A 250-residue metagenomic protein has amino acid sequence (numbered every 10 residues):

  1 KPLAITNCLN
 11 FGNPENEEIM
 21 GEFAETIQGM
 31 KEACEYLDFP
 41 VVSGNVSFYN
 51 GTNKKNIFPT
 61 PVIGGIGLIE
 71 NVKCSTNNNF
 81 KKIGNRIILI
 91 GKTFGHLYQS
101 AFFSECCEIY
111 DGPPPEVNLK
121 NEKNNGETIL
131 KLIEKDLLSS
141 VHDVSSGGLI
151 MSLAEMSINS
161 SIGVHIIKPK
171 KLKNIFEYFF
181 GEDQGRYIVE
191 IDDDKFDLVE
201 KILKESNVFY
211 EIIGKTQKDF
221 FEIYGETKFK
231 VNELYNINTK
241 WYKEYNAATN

Functional and structural regions predicted by a protein language model:
K1-G12, I19, E35-L37, I57-N121 (+3 more regions): Mobile "lid/hinge" segments at catalytic clefts and subdomain interfaces of large enzymes
I19-A33, L37, V42, V46-P59 (+1 more regions): Glycine-/charge-enriched secondary-structure boundary and capping motifs
N121-N124, S145: Short, contiguous, pocket-lining structural segments that sit at or immediately flank catalytic/ligand-binding sites
